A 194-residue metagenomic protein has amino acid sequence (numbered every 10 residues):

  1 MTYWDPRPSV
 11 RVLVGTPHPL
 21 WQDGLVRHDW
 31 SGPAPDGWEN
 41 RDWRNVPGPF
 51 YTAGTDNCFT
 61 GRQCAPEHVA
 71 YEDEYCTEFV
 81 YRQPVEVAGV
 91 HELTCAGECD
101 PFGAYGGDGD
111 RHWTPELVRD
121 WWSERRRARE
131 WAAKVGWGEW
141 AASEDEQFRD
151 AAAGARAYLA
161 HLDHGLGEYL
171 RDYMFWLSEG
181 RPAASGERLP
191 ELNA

Functional and structural regions predicted by a protein language model:
M1-W30, F102, G106-A194: Long, compositionally biased, glycine/small-hydrophobic-enriched stretches that function as flexible linkers, tethers
T2-D73: N-terminal cysteine/histidine-rich coordination modules
R27-G37, H68-E92, G106-R125: Non-heme iron-sulfur electron-transfer modules
A34-D36, N45, P49, T77 (+2 more regions): Generic preference for well-ordered secondary structure
F50-A65, V85-G103: Cysteine-centered iron-sulfur cluster-binding motifs in ferredoxin-type domains/subunits of redox enzymes
